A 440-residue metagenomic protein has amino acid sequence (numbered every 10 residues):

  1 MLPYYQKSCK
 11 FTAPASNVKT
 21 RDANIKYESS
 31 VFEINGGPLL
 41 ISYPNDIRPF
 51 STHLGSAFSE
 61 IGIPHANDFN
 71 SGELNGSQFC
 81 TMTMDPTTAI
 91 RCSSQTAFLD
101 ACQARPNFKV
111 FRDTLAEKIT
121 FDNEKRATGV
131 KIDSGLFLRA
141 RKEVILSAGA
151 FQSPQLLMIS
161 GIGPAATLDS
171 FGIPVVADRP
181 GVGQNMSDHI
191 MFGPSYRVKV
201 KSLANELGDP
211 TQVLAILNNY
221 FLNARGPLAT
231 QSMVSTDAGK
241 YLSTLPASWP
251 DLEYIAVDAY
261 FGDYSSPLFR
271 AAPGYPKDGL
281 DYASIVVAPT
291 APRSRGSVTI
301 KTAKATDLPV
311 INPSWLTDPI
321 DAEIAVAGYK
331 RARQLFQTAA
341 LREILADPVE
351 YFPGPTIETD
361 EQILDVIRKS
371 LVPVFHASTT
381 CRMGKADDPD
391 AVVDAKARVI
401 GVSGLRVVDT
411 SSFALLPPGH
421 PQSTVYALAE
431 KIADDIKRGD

Functional and structural regions predicted by a protein language model:
M1-Q6, I363, I367: Short, well-structured alpha-helical segments that form the helix of a local strand-helix-strand
L2, I47, S51, R91-Q95 (+7 more regions): A structural signal for well-ordered alpha-helical scaffolds and beta->alpha junctions
L2-K118, D122, A127, S195-K199 (+2 more regions): Conserved redox-cofactor binding core of oxidoreductases
V18, Y27, I34, I41-P44 (+9 more regions): Mid-to-C-terminal "cap/lid" subdomains and adjacent gly/pro-rich loops that border and regulate access to redox
S30-P38, L74-C80, T167, K304-V310 (+3 more regions): Surface-exposed beta-strand-to-loop junctions that form interaction patches on eukaryotic regulatory domains
P44-I47, A89, L316-E323, G354-T356 (+1 more regions): Conserved, non-catalytic sequence blocks in retroelement Pol enzymes and Pol-derived host proteins
N107-R197, K201, I285-L341, D365-D440: C-terminal structured subdomain/cap of oxidoreductase catalytic cores
G274-K277, Y282-T290: Structured beta-strand/loop patches that form or line metal/cofactor-binding pockets in enzymes
